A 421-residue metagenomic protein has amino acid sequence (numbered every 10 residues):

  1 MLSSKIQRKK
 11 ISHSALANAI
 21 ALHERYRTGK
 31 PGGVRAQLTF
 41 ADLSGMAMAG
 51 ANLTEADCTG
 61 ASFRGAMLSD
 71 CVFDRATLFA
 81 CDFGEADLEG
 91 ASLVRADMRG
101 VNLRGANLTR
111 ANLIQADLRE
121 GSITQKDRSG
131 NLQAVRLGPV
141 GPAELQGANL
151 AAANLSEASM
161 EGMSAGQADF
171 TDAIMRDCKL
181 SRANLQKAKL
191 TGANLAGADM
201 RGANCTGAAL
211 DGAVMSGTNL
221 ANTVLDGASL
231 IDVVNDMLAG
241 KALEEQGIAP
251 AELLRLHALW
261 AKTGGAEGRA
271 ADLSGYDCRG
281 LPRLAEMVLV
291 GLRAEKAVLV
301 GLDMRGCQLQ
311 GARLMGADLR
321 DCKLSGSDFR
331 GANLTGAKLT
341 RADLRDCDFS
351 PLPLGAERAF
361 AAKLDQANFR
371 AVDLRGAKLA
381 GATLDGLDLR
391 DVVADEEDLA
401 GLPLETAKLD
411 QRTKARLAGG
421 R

Functional and structural regions predicted by a protein language model:
S4-N18, L22-R421: Tandem repeat scaffolds
